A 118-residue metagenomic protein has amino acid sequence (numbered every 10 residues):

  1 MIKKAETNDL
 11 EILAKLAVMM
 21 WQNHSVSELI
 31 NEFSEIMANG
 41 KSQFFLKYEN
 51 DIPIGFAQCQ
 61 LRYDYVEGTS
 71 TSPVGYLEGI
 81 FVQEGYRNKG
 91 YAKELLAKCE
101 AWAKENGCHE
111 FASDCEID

Functional and structural regions predicted by a protein language model:
M1-L13: A short beta-loop-alpha structural element at the N-terminal edge of CoA-dependent acyl/N-acetyltransferase catalytic
A14-E28, Y65: Helix-loop element at the rim of GNAT/NAT acetyltransferase active sites that forms part of the acceptor-substrate
S25-Y48, Q58: Active-site rim helix/loop that mediates acceptor-substrate recognition in acyltransferases
L46, I52-L61, Y76, F81: Conserved beta-strand in the GNAT
D64-L77, R87, H109: A conserved beta-turn-beta hairpin within the catalytic core of GNAT-like acetyltransferases that forms part
D64-V66, D114-D118: Conserved catalytic-core motifs of GNAT/GCN5-like acyltransferases
Y86, G90-K98: Conserved acetyl-CoA pyrophosphate-binding loop and the N-cap/start of the following alpha-helix in GNAT-like
L96, A103-C115: Conserved GNAT acetyl-CoA-binding A-motif
